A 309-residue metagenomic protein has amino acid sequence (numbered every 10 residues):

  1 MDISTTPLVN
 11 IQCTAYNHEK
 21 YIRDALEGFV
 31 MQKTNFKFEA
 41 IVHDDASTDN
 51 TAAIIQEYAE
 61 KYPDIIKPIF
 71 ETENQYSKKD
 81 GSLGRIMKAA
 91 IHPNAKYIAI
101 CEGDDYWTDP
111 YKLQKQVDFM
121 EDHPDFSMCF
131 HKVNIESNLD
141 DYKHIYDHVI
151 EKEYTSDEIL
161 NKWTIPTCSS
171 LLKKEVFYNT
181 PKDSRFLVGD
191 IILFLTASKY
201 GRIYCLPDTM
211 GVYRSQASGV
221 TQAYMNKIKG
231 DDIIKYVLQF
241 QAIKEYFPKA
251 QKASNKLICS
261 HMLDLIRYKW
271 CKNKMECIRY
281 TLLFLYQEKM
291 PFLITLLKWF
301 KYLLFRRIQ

Functional and structural regions predicted by a protein language model:
N17, F29, D45-A46: Conserved short acidic donor-positioning loop in nucleotide-sugar-dependent glycosyltransferases
E27-K37: Short, acidic, metal-binding catalytic loop of nucleotide-sugar glycosyltransferases
D44-I54, E73, E102: A conserved acidic beta->alpha catalytic loop
N50, D105-F119: Acidic donor-binding/catalytic loop of UDP-sugar-dependent glycosyltransferases, especially processive GT2
I66, F70-I91, Q114-F177: Flexible acidic/His/Gly-enriched loops in nucleotide-sugar-dependent glycosyltransferase catalytic domains
I98: Short aromatic/hydrophobic "clamp" motif used to bind/position activated sugar donors
H131, D147-K227: Conserved nucleotide-sugar donor-binding catalytic segment
Y213-A217, Q222-K249, K274-L285: Catalytic core of nucleotide-sugar-dependent glycosyltransferases
